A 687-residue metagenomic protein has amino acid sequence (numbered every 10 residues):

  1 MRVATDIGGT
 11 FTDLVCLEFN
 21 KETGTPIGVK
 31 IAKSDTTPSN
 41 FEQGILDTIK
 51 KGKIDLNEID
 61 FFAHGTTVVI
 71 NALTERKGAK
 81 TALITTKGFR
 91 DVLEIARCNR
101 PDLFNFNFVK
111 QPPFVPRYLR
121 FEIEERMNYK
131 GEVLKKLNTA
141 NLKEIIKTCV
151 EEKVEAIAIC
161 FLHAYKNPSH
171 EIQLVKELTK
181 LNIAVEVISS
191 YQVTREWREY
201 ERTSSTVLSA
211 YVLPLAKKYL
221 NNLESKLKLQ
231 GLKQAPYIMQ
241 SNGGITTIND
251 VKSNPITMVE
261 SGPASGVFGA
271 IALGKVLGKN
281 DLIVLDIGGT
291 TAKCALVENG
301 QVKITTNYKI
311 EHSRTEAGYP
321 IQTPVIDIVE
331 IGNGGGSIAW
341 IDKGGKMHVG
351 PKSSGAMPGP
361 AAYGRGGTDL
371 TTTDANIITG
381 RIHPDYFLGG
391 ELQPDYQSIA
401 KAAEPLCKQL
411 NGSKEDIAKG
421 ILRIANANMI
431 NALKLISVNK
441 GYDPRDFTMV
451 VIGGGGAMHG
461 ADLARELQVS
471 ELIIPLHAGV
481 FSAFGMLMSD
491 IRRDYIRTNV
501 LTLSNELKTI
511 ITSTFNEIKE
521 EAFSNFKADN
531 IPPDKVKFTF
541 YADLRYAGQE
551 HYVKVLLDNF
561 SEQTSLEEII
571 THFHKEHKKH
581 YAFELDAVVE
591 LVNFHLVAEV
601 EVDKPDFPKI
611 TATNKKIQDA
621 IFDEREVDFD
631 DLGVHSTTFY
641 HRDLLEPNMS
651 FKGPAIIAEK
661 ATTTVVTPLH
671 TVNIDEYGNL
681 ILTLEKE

Functional and structural regions predicted by a protein language model:
M1-A82, N128, K135-A158, P168-S190 (+12 more regions): N-terminal glycine/serine-rich phosphate-binding loop of ATP-dependent small-molecule kinases, especially carbohydrate
R2, I7, E18, A140 (+12 more regions): C-terminal, non-catalytic interaction/recognition modules in large multi-subunit enzymes and RNPs
F11-V15, K30-F41, K50, D60 (+4 more regions): Conserved phosphate-binding loops in N-terminal lobes of ATP-dependent enzymes of the actin/Hsp70/sugar-kinase
L14, G24-T37, A82-G88, F108-Q111 (+4 more regions): Glycine-rich phosphate-binding loop of actin/hexokinase-like ATP-binding domains
T66, F161-L162, S190-Q192, S241-N242 (+3 more regions): Glycine-rich beta-strand-to-loop/alpha-helix junction loops that act as flexible
A158-N167, S209-V212, A418-R423, D446-G454: Conserved short loop/turn motifs at secondary-structure junctions
C160-T206, A210, N593-N614, Y677-K686: Terminal amphipathic helices with adjacent charged low-complexity linkers/tails
